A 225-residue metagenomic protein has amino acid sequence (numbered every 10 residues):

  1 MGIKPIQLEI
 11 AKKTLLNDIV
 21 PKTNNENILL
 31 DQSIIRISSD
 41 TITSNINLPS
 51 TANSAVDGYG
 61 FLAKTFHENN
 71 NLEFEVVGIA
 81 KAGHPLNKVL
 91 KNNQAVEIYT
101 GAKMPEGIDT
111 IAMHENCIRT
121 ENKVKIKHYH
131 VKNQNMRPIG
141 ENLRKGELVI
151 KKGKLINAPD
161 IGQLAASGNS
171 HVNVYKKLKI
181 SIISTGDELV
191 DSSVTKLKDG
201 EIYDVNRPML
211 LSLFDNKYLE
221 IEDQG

Functional and structural regions predicted by a protein language model:
M1-N69, N122: Short, low-complexity N-terminal leaders and the immediately following helix N-cap/first helix
G2, Y59-D223: Short, glycine/charged-enriched hinge/interface segments at domain edges or termini
